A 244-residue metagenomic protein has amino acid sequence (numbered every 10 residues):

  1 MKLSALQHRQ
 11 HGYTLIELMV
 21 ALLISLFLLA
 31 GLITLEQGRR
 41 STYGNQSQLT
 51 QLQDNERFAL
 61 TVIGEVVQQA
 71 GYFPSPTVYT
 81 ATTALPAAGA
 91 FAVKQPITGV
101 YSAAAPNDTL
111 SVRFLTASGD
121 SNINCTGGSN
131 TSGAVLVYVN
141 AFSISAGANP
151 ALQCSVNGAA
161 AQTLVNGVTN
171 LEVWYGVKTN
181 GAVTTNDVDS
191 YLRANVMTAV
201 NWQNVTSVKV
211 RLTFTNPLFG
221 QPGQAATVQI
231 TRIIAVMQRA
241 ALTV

Functional and structural regions predicted by a protein language model:
K2-Y72: Aliphatic-rich helix starts adjacent to a transmembrane/signal segment
Q7, G44, A104, A134-L136 (+3 more regions): A generic structural signal for short, solvent-exposed coil/turn residues that cap or connect secondary-structure
Y13-I16, L110, N140-F142, P150 (+2 more regions): Residue-level detector of short, conserved catalytic/binding motifs and their immediate flanks
S47-Q51, N55-F58, Q68-A70, P74-V78 (+4 more regions): Short linear sequence signals and composition-biased patches located at protein termini or domain-edge surfaces
A84-S145, Q153-S155: C-terminal globular interaction/adhesion domains in large, modular proteins
G147-N149, A159: A generic structural motif
L152-Q153, V165: Domain-level detector of nuclease and nuclease-like folds in predominantly extracellular/periplasmic contexts
